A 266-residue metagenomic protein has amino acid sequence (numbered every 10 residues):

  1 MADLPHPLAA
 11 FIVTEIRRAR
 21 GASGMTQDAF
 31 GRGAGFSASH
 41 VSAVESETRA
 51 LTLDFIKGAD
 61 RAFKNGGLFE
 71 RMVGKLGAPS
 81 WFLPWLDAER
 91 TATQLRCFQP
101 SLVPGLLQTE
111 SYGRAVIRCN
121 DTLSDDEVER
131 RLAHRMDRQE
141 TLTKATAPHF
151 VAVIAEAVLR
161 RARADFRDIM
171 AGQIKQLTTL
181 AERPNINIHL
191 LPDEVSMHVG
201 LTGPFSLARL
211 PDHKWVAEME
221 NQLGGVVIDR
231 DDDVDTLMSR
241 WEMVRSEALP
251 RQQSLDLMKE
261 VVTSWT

Functional and structural regions predicted by a protein language model:
M1, D60, F69, W85-A88 (+2 more regions): Bulky hydrophobic/aromatic packing residues
M1-L76: Basic, Lys/Arg-rich alpha-helical nucleic-acid-recognition elements, primarily the DNA-binding modules of transcription
A2, E70-L102: Short, charged recognition helix plus adjacent turn of helix-turn-helix-like nucleic-acid-binding domains
A19, M72, L76-P79, V244 (+1 more regions): Short, leucine/isoleucine-rich alpha-helical interaction segments at C-terminal helix-coil junctions
V41, S80-F82, L201-T202: Short secondary-structure transition/capping segments
E45, E89, E220: Acidic-residue sensor for enzyme active/binding pockets
Q94, P100-T266: Hydrophobic protein-protein interaction segments
